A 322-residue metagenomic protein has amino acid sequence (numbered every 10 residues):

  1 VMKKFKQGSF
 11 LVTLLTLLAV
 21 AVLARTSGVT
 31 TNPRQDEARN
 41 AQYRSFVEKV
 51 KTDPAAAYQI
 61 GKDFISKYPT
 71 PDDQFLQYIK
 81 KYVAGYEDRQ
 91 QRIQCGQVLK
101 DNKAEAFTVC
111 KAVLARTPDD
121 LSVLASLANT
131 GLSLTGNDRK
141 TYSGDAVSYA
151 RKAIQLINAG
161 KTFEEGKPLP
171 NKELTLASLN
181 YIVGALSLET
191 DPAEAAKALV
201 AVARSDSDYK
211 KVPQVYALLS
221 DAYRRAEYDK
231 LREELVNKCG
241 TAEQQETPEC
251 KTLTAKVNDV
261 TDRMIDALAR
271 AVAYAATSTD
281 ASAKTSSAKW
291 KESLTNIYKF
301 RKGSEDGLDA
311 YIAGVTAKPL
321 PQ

Functional and structural regions predicted by a protein language model:
M2-L14: Bacterial N-terminal signal peptides that target proteins for export
V12-V22: Bacterial N-terminal signal peptides
V22-K100: N-terminal leader/linker segments that initiate helical-solenoid repeat arrays
P33, S66-G85, V113-S122, N137 (+4 more regions): Short solvent-exposed coil/turn linkers within tandem alpha-helical repeat scaffolds
D36-N40, D88, L121, A125 (+4 more regions): Start-of-helix signal in alpha-solenoid helical-repeat scaffolds, especially tetratricopeptide repeats
R44, R89, I93, S126 (+4 more regions): "A position-specific structural signal for the A-helix of alpha-solenoid helical repeats
E48, T52-A55, L76-K81, I93-K100 (+4 more regions): Short coil/linker segments at helix-helix boundaries
